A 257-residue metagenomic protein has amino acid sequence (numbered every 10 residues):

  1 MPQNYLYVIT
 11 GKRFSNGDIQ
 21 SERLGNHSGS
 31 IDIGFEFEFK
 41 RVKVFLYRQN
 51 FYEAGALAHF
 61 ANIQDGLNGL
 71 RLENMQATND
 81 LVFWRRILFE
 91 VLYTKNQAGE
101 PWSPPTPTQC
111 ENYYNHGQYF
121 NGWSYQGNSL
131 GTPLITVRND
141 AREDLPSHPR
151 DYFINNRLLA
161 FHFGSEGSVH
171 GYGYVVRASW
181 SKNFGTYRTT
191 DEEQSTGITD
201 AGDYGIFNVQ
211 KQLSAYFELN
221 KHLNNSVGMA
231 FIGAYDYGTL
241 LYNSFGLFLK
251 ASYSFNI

Functional and structural regions predicted by a protein language model:
M1-Q20: Acidic/polar loop-and-plug regions of large Gram-negative outer-membrane beta-barrel proteins
I19-I257: Outer-membrane beta-barrel pore domains
